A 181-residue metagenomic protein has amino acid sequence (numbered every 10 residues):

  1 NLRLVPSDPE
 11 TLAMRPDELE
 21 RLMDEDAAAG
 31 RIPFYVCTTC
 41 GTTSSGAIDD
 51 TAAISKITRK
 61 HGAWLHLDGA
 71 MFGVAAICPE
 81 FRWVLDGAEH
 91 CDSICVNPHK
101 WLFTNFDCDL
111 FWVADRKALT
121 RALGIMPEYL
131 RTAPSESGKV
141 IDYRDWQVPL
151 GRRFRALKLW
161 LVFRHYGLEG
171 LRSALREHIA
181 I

Functional and structural regions predicted by a protein language model:
N1-T120: Conserved PLP-enzyme active-site core in the AAT-like
T42, H61, I77, D86-I181: Active-site C-terminal subdomain of aminotransferase-like
